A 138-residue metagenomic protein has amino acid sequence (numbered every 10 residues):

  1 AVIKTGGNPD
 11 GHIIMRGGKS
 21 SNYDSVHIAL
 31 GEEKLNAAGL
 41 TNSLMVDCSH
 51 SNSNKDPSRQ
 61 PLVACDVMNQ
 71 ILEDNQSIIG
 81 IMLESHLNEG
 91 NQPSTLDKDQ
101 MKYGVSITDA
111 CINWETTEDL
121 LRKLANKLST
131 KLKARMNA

Functional and structural regions predicted by a protein language model:
A1-A138: Expand to "…catalyze enediolate/carbanion chemistry for C-C bond making/breaking, isomerization, decarboxylation
